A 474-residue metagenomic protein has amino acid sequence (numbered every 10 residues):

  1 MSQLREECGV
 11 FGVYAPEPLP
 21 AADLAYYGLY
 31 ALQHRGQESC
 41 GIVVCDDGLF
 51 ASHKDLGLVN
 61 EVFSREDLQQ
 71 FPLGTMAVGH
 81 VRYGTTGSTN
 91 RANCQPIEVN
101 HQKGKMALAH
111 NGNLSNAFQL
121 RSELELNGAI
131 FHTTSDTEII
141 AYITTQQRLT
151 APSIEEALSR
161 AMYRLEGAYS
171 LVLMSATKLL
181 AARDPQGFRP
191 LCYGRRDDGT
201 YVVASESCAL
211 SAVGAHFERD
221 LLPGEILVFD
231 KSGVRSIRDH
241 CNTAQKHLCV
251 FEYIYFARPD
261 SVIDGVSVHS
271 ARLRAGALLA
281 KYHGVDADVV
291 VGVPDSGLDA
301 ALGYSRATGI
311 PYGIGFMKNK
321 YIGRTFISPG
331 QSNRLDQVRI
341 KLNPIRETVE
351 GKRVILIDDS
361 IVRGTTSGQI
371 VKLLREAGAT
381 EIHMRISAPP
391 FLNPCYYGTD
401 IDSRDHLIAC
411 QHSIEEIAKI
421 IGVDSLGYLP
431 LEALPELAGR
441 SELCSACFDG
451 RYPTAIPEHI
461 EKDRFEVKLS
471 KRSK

Functional and structural regions predicted by a protein language model:
M1-P223, V228-A287, V293, E381: Conserved short alpha-helical segments that host acidic/polar catalytic motifs at enzyme active sites
T85-T86, N116, L180, F188-R189 (+7 more regions): Flexible loop/turn segments at secondary-structure boundaries
A129, T150-A151, G284-D288, R306-G313 (+2 more regions): Secondary-structure transition/capping motifs at alpha-helix termini and the adjoining loop/turn into the next element
T133, E138-A141, Y312-G323, I420-A438: A conserved beta-strand->alpha-helix junction
R160, C208-A209, H216-F217, G224-E225 (+5 more regions): Phosphate/diphosphate-binding loops
M162, T177, G214-D220, K372-K474: PRPP-dependent phosphoribosyltransferase catalytic core
R183, S205, K231, G292-D295 (+9 more regions): Active-site proximal loops enriched in glycine and acidic residues that flank catalytic Cys/His/Asp and coordinate
G309-V354, G364-T365, L392-G398, D402: Short, glycine/charge-rich flexible loops or terminal/linker lids adjacent to PRPP-binding catalytic cores
